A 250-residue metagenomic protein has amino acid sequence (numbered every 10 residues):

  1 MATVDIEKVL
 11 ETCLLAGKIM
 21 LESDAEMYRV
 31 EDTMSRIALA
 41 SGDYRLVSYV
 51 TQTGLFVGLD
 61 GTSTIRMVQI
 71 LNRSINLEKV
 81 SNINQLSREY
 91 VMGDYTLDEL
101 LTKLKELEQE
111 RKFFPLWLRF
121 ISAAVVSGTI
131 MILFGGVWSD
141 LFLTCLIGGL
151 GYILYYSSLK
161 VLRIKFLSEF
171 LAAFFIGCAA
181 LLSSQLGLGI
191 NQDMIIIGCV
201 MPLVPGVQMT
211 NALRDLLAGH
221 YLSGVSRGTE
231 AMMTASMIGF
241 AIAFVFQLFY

Functional and structural regions predicted by a protein language model:
M1-Y95: Soluble N-terminal domains of membrane-associated systems
K18, E22, L39-D43, R88 (+7 more regions): Generic secondary-structure signature for well-ordered alpha-helical cores
N72-S127, M131-D140, R227-I238, Y250: Alpha-helical transmembrane segments and their cytosolic membrane-interface
K103-L107, G151-L162, T210-L222: C-terminal ends of transmembrane helices
K112-L186: Core alpha-helical transmembrane segments of integral membrane proteins
Q185-Y250: Generic detector of multi-pass transmembrane helix bundles and their immediately adjacent loops in polytopic membrane
